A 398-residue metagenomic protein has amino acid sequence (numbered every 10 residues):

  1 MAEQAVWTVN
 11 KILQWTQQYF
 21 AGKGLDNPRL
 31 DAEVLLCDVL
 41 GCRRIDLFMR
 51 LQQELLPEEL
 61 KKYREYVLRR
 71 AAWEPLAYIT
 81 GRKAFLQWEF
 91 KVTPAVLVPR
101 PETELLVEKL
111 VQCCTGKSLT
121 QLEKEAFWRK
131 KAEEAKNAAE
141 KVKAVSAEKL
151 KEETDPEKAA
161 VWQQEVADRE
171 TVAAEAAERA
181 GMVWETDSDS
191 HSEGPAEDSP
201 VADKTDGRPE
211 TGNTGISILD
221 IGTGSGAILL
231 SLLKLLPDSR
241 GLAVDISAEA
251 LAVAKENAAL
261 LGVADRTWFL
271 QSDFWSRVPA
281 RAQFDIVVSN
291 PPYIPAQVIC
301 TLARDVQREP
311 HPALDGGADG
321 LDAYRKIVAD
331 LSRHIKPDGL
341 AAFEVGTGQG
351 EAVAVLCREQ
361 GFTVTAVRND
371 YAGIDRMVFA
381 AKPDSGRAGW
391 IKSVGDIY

Functional and structural regions predicted by a protein language model:
M1-L40, I45-L47, Q52-L55: Non-catalytic accessory regions of SAM-dependent methyltransferases
M1-W15, N213, D384-Y398: Short, low-complexity, intrinsically disordered N-terminal peptides in bacterial proteins
T8, E59, D319, A323: Soluble or luminal CAZymes and related metallo-dependent hydrolases
A32, V67, L110, L331 (+1 more regions): Hydrophobic "lid"/C-terminal helical patch of Rossmann-like NAD(P)-dependent dehydrogenase/epimerase domains
L36-G116: Conserved AdoMet
L105-E140, S146, V161, E165 (+1 more regions): Conserved SAM/SAH cofactor-binding pocket of Class I
S225-R387, G395-Y398: S-adenosylmethionine
